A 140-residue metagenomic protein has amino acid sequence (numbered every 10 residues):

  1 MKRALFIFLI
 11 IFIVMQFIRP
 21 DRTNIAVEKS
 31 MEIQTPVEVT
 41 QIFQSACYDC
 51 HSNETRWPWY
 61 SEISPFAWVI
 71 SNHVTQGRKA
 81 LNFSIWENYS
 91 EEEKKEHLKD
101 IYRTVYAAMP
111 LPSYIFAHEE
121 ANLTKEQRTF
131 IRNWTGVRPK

Functional and structural regions predicted by a protein language model:
R3-R19: Hydrophobic membrane-insertion alpha-helices, especially the h-region of bacterial N-terminal signal peptides
T23-F43: Electrostatic cytochrome c docking/interface patches
E38, I42, P65, V69 (+4 more regions): Extracytoplasmic/secreted proteins, especially bacterial periplasmic and envelope-associated proteins
F43-E54, M109, I131: The canonical Cys-X-X-Cys-His
Y48, S52, T75, R103-Y106 (+1 more regions): Sec-exported extracytoplasmic/periplasmic mature domains
W59-P65: Short cysteine/histidine-rich zinc-coordinating motifs and their immediately flanking basic loops
W68-A117: Extracytoplasmic electron-transfer domains, predominantly the class I c-type cytochrome c fold
A107-A108, I115-K140: C-terminal capping alpha-helices of c-type cytochrome domains
